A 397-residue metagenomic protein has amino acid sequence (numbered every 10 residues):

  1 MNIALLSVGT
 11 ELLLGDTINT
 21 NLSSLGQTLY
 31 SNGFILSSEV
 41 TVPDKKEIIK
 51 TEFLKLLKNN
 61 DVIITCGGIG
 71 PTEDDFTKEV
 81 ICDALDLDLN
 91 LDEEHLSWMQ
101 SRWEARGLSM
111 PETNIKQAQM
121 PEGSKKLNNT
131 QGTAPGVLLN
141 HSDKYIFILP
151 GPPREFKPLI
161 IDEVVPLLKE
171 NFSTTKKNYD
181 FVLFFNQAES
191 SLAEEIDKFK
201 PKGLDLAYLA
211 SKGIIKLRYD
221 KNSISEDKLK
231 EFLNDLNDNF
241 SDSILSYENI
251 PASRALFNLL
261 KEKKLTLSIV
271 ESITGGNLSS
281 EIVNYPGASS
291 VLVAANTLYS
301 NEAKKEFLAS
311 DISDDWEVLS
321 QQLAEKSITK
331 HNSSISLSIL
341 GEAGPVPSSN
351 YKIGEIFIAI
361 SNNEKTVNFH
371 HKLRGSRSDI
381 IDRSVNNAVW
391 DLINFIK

Functional and structural regions predicted by a protein language model:
M1-E39: Glycine-rich phosphate/diphosphate-binding loop of Rossmann-like nucleotide-binding domains
I3-L5, I146, L267: Conserved hydrophobic helix-helix packing surfaces used for dimerization/oligomerization
L29-V42, S290-A294, V367: Short beta-strand elements in bilobed, periplasmic/extracellular small-molecule ligand-binding domains
K46, E226-K397: Short alpha-helical segments enriched in small residues
I48-T51, K58, D75-N171, S313-D315: Proline/glycine-rich low-complexity loops and linkers
C66-L91, L236, F240-Y247: Flexible gly/pro-rich beta->alpha loop and the following alpha-helix that scaffold active-site loops
N140-G213, R218-S223, K228-L229, S246: Accessory alpha-helical/coil subdomains and C-terminal extensions that flank or cap enzyme catalytic cores
